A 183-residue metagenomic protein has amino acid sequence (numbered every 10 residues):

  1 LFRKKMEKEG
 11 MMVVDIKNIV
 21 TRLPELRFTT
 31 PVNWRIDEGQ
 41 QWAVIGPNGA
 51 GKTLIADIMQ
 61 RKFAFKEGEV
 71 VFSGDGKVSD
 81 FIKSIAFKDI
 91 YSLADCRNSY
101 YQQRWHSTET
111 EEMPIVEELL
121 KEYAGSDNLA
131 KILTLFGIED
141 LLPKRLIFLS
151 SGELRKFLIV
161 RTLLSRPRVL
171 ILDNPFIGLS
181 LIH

Functional and structural regions predicted by a protein language model:
I45-P47: The feature captures the beta-strand-to-loop junction immediately N-terminal to the Walker
A56-A124: ABC ATPase nucleotide-binding domain signature region
A124-L141: Conserved ABC ATPase "signature" region
R145-L149, E153: Conserved ABC ATPase signature
I159: Hydrophobic anchor residue at the start of the ABC signature
L170-N174: Catalytic Walker B motif of ABC-type/P-loop ATPase nucleotide-binding domains
I182-H183: Conserved small/polar residues in nucleotide/adenosyl-binding loops
